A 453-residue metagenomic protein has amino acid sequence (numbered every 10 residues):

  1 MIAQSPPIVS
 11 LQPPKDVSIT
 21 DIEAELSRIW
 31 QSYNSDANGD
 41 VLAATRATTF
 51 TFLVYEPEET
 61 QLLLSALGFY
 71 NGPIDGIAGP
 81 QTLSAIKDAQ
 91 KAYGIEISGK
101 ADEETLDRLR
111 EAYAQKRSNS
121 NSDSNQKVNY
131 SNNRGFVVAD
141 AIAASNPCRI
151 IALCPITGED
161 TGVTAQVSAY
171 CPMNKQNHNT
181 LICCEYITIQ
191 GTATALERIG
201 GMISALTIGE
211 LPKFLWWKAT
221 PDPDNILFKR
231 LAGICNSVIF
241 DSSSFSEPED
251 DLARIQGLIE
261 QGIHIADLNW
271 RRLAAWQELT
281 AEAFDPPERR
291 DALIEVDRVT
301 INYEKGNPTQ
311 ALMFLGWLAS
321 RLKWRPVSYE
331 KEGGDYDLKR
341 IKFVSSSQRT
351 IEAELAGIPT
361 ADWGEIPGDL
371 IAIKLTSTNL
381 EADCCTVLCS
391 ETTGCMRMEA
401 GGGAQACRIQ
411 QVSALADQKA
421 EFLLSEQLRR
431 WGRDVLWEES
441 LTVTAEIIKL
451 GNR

Functional and structural regions predicted by a protein language model:
M1-P14, D21-N34, S120, S124 (+4 more regions): C-terminal structured domains
M1-T48, A114-S120, A165-A169, W270-P287: Short N-terminal or domain-adjacent regulatory/targeting segments
Q4-P7, T48-F50, N71-G72, R117-S118 (+2 more regions): Extended alpha-helical scaffold regions
K15-I19, Q31, S35-N38, T48-N119: Short acidic, glycine/serine/threonine-rich helix-capping segments at coil-helix boundaries
L42, D123-K127, I150-L153, T188-G191 (+1 more regions): Short, hydrophobic/proline-enriched secondary-structure or compact coil segments at domain edges
L42-A43, N121-N129, L293-K305: Short hydrophobic beta-strand segments
N132, F136-R290, L388-R453: Extended, well-ordered protein cores
L273-K342: ATP/pyrophosphate-binding catalytic subdomain of soluble kinases
